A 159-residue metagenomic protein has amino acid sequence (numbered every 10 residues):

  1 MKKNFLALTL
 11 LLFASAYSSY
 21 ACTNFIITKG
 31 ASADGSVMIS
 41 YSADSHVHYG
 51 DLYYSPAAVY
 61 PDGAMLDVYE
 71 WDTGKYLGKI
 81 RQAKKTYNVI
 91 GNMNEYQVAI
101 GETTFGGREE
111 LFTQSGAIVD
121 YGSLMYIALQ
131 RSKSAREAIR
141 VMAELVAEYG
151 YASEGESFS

Functional and structural regions predicted by a protein language model:
N4-A14: Sec-dependent N-terminal signal peptides
A16-A21: Sec/Tat signal peptide C-region and signal peptidase I cleavage site
C22-D120, V141-S159: A contiguous strand-loop segment
F112-S115, S123-S132: Second-shell loop/turn segments in exported
R131-I139: Short, charged, surface-exposed loops that flank catalytic or proteolytic processing sites
